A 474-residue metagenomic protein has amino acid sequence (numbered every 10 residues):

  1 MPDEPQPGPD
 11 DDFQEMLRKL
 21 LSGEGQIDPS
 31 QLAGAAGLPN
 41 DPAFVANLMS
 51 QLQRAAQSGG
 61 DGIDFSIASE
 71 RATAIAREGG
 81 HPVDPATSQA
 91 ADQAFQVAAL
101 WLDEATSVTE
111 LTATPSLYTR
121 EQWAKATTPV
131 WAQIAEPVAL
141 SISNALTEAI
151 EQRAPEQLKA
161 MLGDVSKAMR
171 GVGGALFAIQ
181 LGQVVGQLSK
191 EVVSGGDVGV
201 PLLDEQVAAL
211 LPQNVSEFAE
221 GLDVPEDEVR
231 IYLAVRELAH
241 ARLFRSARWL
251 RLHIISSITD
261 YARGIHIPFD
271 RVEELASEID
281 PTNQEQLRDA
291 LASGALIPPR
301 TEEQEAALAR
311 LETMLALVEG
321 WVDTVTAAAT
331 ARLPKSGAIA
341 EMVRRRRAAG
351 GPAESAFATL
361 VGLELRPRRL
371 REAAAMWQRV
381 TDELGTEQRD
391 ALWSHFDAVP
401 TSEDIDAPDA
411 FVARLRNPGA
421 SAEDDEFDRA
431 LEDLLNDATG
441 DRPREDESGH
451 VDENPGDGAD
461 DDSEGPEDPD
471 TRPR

Functional and structural regions predicted by a protein language model:
M1-F65, A154-V172, N417, A422-D446 (+2 more regions): Long amphipathic alpha-helical segments used for membrane anchoring, targeting, substrate engagement, or oligomerization
E78-Q93: Extreme N-terminal leader/anchor segments
A91-Q213: Auxiliary, metal-adjacent structural segments of Zn-dependent hydrolase domains
G173-L176, V215-L233: Short pre-active-site segment immediately N-terminal to the catalytic Zn-binding motif
A175-G196, F244-L296, A306-L333: Post-HExxH zinc-binding segment in Zn-dependent metallohydrolases
P201-S216, Q284-T301: A short mid-domain helix/strand-loop element embedded in enzyme catalytic domains that forms or borders the active-site
E228-R248, W377: Active-site recognition of the HExxH zinc-binding catalytic motif
P299-R474: Pan-zinc metallopeptidase signature
